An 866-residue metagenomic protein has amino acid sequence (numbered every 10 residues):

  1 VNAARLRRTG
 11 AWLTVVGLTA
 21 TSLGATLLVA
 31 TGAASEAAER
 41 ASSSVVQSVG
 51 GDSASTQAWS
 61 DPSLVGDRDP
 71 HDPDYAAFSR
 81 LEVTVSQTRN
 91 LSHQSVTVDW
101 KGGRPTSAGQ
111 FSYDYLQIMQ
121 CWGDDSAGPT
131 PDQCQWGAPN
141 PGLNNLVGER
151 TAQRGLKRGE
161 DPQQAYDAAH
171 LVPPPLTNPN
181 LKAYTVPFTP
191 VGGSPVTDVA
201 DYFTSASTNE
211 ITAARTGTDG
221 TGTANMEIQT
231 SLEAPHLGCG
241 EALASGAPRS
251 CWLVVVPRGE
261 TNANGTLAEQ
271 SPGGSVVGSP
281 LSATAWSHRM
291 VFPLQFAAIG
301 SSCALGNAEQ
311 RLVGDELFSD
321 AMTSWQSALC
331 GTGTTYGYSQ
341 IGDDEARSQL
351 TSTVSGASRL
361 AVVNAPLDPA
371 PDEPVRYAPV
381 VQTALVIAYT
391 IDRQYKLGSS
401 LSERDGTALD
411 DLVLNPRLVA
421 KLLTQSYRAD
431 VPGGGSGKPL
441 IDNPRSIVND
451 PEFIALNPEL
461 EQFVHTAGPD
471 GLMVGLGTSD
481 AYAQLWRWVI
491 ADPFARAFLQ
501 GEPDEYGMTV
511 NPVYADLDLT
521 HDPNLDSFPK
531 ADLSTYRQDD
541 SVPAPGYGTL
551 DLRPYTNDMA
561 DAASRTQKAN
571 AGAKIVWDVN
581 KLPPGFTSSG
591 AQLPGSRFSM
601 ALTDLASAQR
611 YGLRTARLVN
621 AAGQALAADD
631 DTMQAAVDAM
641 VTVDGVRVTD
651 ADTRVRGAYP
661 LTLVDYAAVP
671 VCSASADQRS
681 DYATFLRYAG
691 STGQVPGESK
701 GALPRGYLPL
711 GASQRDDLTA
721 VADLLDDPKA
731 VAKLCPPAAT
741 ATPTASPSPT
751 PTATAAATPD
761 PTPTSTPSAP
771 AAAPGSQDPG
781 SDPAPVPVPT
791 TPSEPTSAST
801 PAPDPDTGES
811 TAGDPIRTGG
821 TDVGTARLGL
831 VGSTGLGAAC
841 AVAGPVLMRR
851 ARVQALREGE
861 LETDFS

Functional and structural regions predicted by a protein language model:
N2-A37, W100, S833-R849: Secretory targeting and sorting signals
L6-T9, R857-E862: Short helical patches
R7, W12, V16-T19, G24 (+10 more regions): A detector of low-complexity, intrinsically disordered, Ser/Thr/Gly/Pro/Ala-rich segments
G32-S42, V853-E858: Ser/Thr/Pro/Gly-rich low-complexity linker/stalk segments immediately outside membranes or between
S42-D69, P73-A753, A769-P789, E794 (+2 more regions): Flexible loop/hinge segments at secondary-structure junctions
